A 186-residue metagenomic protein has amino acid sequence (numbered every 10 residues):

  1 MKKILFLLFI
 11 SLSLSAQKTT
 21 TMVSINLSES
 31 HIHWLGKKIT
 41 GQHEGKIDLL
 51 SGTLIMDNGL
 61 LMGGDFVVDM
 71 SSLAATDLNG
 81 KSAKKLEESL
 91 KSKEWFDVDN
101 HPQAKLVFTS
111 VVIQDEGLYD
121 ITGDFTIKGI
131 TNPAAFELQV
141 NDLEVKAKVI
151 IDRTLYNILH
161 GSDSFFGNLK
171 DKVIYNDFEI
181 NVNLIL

Functional and structural regions predicted by a protein language model:
M1-K2, D171: Structural motif marking the loop-to-transmembrane transition
K3-S13: Sec-dependent N-terminal signal peptides
Q17-L186: Low-complexity, acidic/polar, glycine-enriched regions of mature
